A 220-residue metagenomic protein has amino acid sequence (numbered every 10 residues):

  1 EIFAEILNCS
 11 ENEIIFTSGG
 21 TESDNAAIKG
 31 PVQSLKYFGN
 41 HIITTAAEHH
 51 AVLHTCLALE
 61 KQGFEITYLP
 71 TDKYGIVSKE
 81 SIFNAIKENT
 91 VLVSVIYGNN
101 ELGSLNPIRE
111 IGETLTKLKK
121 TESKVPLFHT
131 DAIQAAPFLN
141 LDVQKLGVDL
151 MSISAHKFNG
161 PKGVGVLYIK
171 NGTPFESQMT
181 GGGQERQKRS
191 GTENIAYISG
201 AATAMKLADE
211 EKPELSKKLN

Functional and structural regions predicted by a protein language model:
E1-N220: Pyridoxal 5′-phosphate
